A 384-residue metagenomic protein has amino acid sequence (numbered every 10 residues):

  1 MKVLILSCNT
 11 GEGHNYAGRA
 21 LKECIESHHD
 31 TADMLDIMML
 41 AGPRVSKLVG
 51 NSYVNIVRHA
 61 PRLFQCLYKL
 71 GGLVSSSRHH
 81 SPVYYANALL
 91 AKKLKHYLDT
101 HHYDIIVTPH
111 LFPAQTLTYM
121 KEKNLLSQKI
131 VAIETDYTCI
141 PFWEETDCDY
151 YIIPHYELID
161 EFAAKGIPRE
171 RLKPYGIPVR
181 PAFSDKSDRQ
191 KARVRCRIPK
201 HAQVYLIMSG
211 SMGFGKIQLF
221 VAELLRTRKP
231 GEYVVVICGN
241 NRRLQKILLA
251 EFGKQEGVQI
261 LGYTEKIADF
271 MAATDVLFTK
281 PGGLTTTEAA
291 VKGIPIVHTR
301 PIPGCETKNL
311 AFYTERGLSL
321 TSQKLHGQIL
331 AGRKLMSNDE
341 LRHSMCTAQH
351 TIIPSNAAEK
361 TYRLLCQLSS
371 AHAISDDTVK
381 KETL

Functional and structural regions predicted by a protein language model:
E12, K69, L73-G166, R171-P174 (+1 more regions): Active-site and donor-binding regions of nucleotide-sugar-utilizing enzymes
A20-K95, T100: Conserved N-terminal ligand/cofactor-binding loop architecture of enzyme catalytic domains
D149-V204, M208-S211, R243: A nucleotide-sugar donor-handling region in carbohydrate enzymes
K191, I198-A273: Donor-nucleotide binding loops and adjacent catalytic segments primarily of GT-B fold Leloir glycosyltransferases
A272-G282: Acidic donor-binding loop of glycosyltransferase active sites
T314-L320, K324-L341: C-terminal "capping" alpha-helix adjacent to the active site of nucleotide-linked donor transferases in cell-envelope
L341-S355: A short, well-ordered alpha-helix in the C-terminal region of glycosyltransferases
S355-L384: C-terminal alpha-helical cap of glycosyltransferases
